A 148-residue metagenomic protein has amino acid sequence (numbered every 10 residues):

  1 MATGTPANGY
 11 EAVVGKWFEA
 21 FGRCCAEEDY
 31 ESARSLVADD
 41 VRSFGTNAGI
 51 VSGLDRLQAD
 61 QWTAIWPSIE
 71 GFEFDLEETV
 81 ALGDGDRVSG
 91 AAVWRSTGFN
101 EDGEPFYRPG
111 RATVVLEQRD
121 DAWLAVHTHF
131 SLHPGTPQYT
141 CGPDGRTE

Functional and structural regions predicted by a protein language model:
M1-D39, P143-E148: Short, low-complexity N-terminal intrinsically disordered segments enriched in polar/charged residues
Y30-G85: A solvent-exposed, acidic/Ser-Thr-rich amphipathic alpha-helical stretch
Q61, F74-A81, W94-S96, R111-E117 (+1 more regions): Hydrophobic/aromatic beta-strand elements that line small-molecule binding cavities or substrate pockets in beta-rich
I69, S96-Y107: Short, cysteine-centered beta-strand-loop-beta hairpins and adjacent loop/turn segments enriched in charged/polar
L82-D84, F99-E101, Q118-A122: Flexible loop/coil segments at beta-strand boundaries within sensory signal-transduction domains
D86-S96: A short hydrophobic beta-strand element
P109-T140: Short beta-strand edge/turn micro-motifs at domain boundaries
